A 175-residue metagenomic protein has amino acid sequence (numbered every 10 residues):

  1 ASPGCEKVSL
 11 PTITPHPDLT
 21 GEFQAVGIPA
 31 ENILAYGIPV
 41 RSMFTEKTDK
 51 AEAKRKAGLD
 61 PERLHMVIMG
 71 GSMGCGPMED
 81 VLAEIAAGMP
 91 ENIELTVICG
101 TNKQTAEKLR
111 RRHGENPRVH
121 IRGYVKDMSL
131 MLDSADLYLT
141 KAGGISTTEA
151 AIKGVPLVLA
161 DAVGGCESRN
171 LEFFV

Functional and structural regions predicted by a protein language model:
A1-P11: Membrane-proximal helix-turn-helix segments that form the acceptor-binding/catalytic region of lipid-linked
S2, L19-Q24, T105-L109, S146 (+1 more regions): Short, glycine/polar-rich helix-capping loops at beta-to-alpha or helix-loop-helix junctions that flank or form
S9-M73, T101-Q104: A nucleotide-sugar donor-handling region in carbohydrate enzymes
T48-S134: Donor-nucleotide binding loops and adjacent catalytic segments primarily of GT-B fold Leloir glycosyltransferases
G71, G143, D161: Short glycine-/small-residue-rich Rossmann-like dinucleotide-binding loops
D133-A142: Acidic donor-binding loop of glycosyltransferase active sites
T147, A151-V175: Catalytic binding pocket for nucleotide-activated donors in carbohydrate/polymer assembly enzymes
